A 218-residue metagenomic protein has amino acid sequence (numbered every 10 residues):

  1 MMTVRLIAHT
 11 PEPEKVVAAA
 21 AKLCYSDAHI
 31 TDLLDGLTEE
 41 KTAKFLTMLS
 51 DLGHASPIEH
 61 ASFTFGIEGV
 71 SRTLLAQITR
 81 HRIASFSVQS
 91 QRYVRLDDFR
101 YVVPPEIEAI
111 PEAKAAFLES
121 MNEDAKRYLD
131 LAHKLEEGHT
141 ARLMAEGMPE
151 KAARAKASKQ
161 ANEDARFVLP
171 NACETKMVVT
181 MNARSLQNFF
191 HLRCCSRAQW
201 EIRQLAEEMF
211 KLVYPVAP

Functional and structural regions predicted by a protein language model:
M1-P218: Family-specific signature for flavin-dependent thymidylate synthase
